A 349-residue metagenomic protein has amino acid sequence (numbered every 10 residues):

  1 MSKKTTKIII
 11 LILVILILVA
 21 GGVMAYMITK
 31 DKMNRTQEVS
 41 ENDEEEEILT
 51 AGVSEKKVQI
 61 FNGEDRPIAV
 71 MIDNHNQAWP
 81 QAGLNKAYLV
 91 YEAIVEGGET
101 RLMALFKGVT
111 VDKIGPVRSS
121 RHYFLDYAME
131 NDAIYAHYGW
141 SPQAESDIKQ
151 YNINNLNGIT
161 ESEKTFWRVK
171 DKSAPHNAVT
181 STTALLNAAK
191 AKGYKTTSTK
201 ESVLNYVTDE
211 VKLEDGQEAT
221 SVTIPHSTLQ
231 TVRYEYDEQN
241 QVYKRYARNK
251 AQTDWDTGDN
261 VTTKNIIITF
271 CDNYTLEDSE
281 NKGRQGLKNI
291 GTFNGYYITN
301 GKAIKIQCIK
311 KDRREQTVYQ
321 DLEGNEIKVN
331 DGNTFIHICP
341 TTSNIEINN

Functional and structural regions predicted by a protein language model:
M1-S2, G22: N-terminal targeting leaders characterized by basic, low-complexity, disordered sequences that direct proteins
S2-V14: N-terminal Sec-pathway targeting helices
T5-K7, T36-A87, E96-N349: A surface/extracellular/periplasmic glyco- and lipid-processing/surface-interacting theme
I12-G22: Core hydrophobic alpha-helical transmembrane segments of single-pass membrane proteins
G22-Q37: Hydrophobic single-pass membrane-insertion segments
A93: Change "in soluble alpha/beta enzymes" to "in soluble alpha/beta proteins
